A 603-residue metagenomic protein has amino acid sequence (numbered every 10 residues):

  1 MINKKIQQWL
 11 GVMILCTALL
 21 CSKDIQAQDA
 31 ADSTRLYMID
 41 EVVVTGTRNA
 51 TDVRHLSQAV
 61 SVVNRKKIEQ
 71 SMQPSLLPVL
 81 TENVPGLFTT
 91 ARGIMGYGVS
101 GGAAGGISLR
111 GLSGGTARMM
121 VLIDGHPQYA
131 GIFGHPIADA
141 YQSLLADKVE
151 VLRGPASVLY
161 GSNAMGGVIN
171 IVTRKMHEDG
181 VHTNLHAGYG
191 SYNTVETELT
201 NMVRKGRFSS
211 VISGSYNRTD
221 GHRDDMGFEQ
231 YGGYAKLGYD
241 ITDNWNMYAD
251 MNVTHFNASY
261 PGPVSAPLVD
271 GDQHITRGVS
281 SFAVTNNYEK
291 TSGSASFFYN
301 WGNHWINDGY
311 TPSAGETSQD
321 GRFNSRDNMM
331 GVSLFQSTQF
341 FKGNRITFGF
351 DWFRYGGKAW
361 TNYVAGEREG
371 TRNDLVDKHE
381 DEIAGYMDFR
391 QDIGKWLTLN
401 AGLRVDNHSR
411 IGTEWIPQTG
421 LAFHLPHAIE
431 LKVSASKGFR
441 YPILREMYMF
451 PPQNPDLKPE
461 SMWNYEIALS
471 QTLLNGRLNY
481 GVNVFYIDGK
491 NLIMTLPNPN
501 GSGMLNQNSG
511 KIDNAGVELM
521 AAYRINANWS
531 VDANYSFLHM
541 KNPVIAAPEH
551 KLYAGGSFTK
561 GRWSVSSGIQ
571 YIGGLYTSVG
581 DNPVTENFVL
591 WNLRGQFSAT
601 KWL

Functional and structural regions predicted by a protein language model:
Q28-E69, L77: Short, acidic, small-residue-rich periplasmic hinge/interaction motif at the N-terminus of Gram-negative outer-membrane
D29, T219-M226, Q230, N244-M329 (+1 more regions): Flexible loop and strand-edge segments within Gram-negative outer membrane beta-barrel domains
L80-H126: Extracytoplasmic beta-strand/coil segments of soluble accessory domains associated with Gram-negative outer-membrane
H126-R153: Short acidic/polar hinge/loop motifs at secondary-structure boundaries that mediate gating or recognition
A156, V168, T173-V203, G214 (+1 more regions): Short strand-turn segments of transmembrane beta-barrel domains in outer membranes, especially the first one or two
T242, G343-R345, N373-D488, N526-A527 (+5 more regions): Structural signature of Gram-negative outer-membrane beta-barrels, strongest in the C-terminal barrel of TonB-dependent
V264-N287, S325, K378-E380, A428-E430 (+4 more regions): Outer-membrane beta-barrel signature, preferentially recognizing the C-terminal barrel domain of Gram-negative
D392-K395, Y486-D488, Q507-S578: Gram-negative outer-membrane beta-barrel transporters
